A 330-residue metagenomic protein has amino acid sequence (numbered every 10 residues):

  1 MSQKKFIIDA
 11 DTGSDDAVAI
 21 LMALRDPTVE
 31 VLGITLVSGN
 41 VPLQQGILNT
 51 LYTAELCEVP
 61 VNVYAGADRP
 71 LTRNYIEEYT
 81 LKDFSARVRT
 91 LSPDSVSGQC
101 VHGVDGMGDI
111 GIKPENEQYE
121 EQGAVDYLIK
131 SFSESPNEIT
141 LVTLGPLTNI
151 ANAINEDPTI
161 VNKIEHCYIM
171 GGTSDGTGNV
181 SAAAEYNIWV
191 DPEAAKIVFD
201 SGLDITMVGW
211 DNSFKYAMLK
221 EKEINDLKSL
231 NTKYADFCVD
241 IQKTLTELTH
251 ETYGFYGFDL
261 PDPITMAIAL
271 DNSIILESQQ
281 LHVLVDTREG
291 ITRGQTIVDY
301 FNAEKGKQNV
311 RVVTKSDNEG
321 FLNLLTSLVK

Functional and structural regions predicted by a protein language model:
S2-Q3, M22, D26, E30 (+2 more regions): Conformational coupling and interaction surfaces
S2-Y52, V104-K215: Active-site histidine-anchored catalytic micro-motif
V41-Q45, L71-T72, T173-T177, V283-F301: Short, mixed-charge aromatic SLiMs
I47-E134, T326: Metal-dependent C-N hydrolase catalytic cores
A54-E58, F132, P136, G202 (+2 more regions): Structural signal for hydrophobic packing residues in well-ordered secondary-structure cores of soluble enzyme domains
V63, V198, M266: A residue-level signal for conserved active-site and pocket-lining positions in enzyme catalytic cores
N74-I76, N179-V180, A217-K220: Short, well-ordered secondary-structure micro-motifs
E77-F84, S181-E185, I224: Short, surface-exposed amphipathic charged segments that create phosphate/polyanion-binding patches used for binding
